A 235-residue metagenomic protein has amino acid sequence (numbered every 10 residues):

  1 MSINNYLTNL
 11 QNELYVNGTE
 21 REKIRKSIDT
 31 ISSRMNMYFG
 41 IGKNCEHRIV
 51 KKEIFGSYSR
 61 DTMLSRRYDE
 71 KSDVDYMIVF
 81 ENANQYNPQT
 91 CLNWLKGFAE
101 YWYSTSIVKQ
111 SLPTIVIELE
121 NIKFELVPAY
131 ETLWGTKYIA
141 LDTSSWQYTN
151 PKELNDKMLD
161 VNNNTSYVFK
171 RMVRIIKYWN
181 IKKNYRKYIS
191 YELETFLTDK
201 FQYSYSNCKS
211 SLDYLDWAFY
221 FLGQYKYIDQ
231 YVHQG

Functional and structural regions predicted by a protein language model:
M1-K71, N84-N87: N-terminal regions immediately upstream of nucleotidyltransferase
R25-I28, S32, L92, K96 (+2 more regions): Extracytoplasmic/secreted envelope proteins and their assembly/folding machinery, especially bacterial periplasmic
D29, Q110-Q234: Catalytic cores of NTP-dependent nucleotidyl/adenyl transfer enzymes across multiple folds
M35, F39-G42, H47, C91-I139: Conserved catalytic core of two-metal-ion nucleotidyltransferases
K51, S59-T62, D69-K71, D75-M77 (+1 more regions): Histidine-centered divalent-metal-coordination microenvironment in nucleic-acid enzymes
S57, E81-A83, A129-E131: Beta-hairpin (beta-strand-turn-beta-strand) motif
S65, V74-G97: A broadly used, surface-exposed interaction patch
K71-V79, P151-K157: Glycine-rich, often proline-containing surface loops adjacent to acidic residues and nearby aromatics that form
